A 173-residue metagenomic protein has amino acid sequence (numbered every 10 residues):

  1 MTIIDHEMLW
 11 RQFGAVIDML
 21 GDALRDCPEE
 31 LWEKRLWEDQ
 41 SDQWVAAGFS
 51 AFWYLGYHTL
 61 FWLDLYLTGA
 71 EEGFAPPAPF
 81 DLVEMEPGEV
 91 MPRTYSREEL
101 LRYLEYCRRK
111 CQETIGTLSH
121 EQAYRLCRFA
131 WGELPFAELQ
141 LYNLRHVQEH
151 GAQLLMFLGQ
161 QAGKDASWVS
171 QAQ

Functional and structural regions predicted by a protein language model:
M1-E7, Q173: Basic/polar N-terminal segments that are highly enriched at the extreme N-terminus, encompassing both cleavable
W10-G14, D18-G21, E33-E86, R128-Q173: Short, contiguous alpha-helical
F13, I17-L20, L24, L104 (+1 more regions): Hydrophobic alpha-helical core bundles mediating ligand binding, dimerization, or RNAP-core interactions
P28, E71-P76, T114-A123: Proline-centered turn/helix-capping motifs that create local helix->coil transitions or kinks
P87-C127, P135-H150: Acidic/histidine-rich alpha-helical segments that form the ligand environment of transition-metal centers
